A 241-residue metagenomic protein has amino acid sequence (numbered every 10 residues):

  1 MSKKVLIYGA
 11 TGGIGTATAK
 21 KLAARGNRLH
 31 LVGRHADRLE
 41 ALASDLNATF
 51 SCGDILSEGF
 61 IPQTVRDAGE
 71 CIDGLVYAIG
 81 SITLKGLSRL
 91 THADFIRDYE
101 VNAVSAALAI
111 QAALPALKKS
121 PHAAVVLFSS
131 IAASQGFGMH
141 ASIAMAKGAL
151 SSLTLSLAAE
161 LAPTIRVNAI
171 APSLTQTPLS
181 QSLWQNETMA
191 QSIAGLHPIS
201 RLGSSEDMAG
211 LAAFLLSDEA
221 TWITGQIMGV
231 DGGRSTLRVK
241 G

Functional and structural regions predicted by a protein language model:
T11-G12: Conserved glycine-rich cofactor-binding loop
S81, S88-I110, V126, I143 (+1 more regions): Catalytic Tyr-X3-Lys loop
L90, G136-A144, S156, G241: Active-site loop-to-helix junction immediately N-terminal to the catalytic Tyr of the SDR YXXXK motif in Rossmann-fold
P115, A158-P163: Alpha-helical segment proximal to the catalytic Tyr-Lys
S130: Residue(s) in the substrate-gating loop at a strand-loop-helix junction that position the organic substrate next
Q135, T224-G241: Short C-terminal tail/terminal secondary-structure segment of NAD(P)H-dependent dehydrogenase/reductase domains
A162-R166, I223-G225: Short, small/polar-rich loop/turn modules that mediate ligand/substrate recognition or access, typified
A169, T188-E219, I223, V230-G232: C-terminal helical subdomain
